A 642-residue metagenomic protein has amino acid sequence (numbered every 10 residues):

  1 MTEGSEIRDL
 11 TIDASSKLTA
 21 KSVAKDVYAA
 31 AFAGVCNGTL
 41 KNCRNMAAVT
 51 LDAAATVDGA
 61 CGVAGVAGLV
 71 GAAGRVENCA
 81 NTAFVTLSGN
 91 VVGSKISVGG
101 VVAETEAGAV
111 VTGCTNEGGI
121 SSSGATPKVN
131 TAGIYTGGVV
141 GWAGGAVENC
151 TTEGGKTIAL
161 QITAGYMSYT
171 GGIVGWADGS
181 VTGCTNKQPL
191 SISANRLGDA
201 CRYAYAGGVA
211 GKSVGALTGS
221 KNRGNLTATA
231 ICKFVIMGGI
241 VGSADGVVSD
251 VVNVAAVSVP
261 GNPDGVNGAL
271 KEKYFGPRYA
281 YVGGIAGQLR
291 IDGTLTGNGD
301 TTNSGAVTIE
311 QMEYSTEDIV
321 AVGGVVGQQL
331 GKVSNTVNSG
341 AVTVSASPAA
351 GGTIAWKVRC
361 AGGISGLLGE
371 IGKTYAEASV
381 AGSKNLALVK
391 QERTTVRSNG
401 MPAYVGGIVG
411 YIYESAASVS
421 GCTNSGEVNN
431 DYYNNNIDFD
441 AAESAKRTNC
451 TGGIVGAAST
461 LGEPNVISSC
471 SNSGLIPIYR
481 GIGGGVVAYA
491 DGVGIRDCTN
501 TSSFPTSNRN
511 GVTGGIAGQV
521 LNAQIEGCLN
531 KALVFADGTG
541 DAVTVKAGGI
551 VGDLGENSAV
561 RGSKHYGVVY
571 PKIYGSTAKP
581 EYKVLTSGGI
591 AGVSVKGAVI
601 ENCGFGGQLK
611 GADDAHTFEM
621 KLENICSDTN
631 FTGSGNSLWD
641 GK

Functional and structural regions predicted by a protein language model:
M1-T301, G305-K642: Predominantly extracellular/luminal carbohydrate-interaction, adhesion, and secreted-enzyme modules that are
